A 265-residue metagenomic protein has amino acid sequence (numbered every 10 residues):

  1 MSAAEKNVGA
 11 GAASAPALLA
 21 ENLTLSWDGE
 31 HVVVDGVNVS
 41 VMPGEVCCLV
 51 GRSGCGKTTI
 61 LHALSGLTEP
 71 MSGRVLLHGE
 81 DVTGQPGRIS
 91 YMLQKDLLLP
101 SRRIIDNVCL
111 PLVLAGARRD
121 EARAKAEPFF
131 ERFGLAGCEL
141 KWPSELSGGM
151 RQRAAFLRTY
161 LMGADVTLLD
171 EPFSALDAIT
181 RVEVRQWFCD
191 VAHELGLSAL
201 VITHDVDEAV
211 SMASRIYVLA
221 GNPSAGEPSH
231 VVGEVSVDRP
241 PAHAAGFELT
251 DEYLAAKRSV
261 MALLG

Functional and structural regions predicted by a protein language model:
L18, V33-V34: Conserved structural motif at the start of ABC-family nucleotide-binding domains
V50-R52: The feature captures the beta-strand-to-loop junction immediately N-terminal to the Walker
S65: Helix-to-loop junction immediately C-terminal to a conserved catalytic motif
G73-Q85, K125: Conserved ABC transporter NBD signature motif
R102-C109, V210: Short coil-to-helix segment of the ABC ATPase nucleotide-binding domain corresponding to the Q-loop/switch region
V113, D120-C138, D190: Conserved ABC ATPase "signature" region
W142-L146, M150: Conserved ABC ATPase signature
L161-D165: A short, proline-enriched helix->beta-strand linker immediately N-terminal to the Walker B motif in ABC-type P-loop
